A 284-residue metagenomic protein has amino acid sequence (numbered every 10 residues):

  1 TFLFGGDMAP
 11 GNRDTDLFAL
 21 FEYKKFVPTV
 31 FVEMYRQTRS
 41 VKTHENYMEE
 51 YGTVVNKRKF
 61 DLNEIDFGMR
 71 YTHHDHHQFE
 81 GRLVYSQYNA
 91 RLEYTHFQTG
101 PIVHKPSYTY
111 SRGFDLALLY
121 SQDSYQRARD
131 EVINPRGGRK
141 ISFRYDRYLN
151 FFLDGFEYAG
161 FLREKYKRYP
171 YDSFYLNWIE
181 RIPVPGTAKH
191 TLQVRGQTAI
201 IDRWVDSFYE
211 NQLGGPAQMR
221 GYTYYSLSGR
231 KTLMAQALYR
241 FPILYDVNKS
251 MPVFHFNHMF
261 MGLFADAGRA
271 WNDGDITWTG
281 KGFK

Functional and structural regions predicted by a protein language model:
G5-E33, G137-K284: C-terminal transmembrane beta-barrel domains of outer membrane proteins
Y35-Q37, K42-Q193, Q197-R203, G262 (+2 more regions): Transmembrane beta-strand segments of outer-membrane beta-barrel domains in Gram-negative and organellar OMPs
